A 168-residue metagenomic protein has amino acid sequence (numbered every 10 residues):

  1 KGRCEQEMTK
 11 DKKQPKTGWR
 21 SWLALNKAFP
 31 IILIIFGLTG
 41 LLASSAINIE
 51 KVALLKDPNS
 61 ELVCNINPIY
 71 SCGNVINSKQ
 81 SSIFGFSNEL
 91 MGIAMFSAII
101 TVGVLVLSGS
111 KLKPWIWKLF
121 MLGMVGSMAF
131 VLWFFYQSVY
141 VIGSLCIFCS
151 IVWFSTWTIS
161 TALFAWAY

Functional and structural regions predicted by a protein language model:
C4, T9-Y168: Membrane-interfacial helix-loop segments of redox and metal-homeostasis proteins, especially TM-loop-TM junctions
